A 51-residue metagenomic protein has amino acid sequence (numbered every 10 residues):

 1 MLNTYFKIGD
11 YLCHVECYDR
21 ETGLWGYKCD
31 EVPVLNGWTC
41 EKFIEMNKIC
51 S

Functional and structural regions predicted by a protein language model:
L2-S51: Acidic, low-complexity, intrinsically disordered interaction modules
